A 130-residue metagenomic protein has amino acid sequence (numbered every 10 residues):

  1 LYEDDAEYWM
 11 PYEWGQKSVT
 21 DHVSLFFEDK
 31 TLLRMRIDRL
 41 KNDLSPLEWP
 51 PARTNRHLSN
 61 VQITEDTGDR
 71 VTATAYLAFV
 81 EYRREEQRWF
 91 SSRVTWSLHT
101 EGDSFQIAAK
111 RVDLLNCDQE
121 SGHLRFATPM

Functional and structural regions predicted by a protein language model:
E3-T74: A solvent-exposed, acidic/Ser-Thr-rich amphipathic alpha-helical stretch
K17, E81-R83, L115-D118: A short local loop/turn or secondary-structure capping micro-motif enriched for an aromatic residue
T64, A78-V80, H99-E101: Solvent-exposed residues in well-ordered beta-strands and their adjoining turns, especially edge/terminal strands
T72-T74, S91-L124: Short beta-strand edge/turn micro-motifs at domain boundaries
F79-W89: Short, cysteine-centered beta-strand-loop-beta hairpins and adjacent loop/turn segments enriched in charged/polar
L124-M130: Compositionally biased, intrinsically disordered linkers/stalks adjacent to structured regions
